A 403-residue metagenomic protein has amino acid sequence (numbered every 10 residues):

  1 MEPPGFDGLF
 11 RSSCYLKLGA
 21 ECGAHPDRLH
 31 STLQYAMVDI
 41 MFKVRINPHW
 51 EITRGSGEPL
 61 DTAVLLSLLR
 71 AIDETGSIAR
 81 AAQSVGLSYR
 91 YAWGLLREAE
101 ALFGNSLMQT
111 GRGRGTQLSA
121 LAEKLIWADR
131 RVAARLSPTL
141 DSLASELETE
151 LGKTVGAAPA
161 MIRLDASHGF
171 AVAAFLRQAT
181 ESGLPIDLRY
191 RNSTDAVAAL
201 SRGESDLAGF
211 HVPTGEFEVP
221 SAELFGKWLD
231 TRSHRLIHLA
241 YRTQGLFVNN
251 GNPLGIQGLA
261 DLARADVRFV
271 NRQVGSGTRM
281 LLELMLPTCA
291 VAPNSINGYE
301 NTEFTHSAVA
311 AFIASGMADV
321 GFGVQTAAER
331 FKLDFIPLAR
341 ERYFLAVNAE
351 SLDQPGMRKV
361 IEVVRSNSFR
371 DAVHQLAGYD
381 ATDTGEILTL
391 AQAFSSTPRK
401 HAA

Functional and structural regions predicted by a protein language model:
F6-L9, S13-E21, R28-E204, E223-H234 (+2 more regions): N-terminal hydrophobic or amphipathic helices and topogenic motifs
L65, S233-G245, L333-E362, D383-L388: Periplasmic-binding protein-like
A158-S167, A260-E283: Short loop->beta-strand "edge-of-pocket" segments that line small-molecule binding or catalytic clefts across diverse
A174-S182, A260, T278-Y299: Ligand-binding cleft/hinge of the Venus flytrap
P185-N192, R272, P293-T305: Short beta-strand-to-loop elements that line the ligand-binding cleft of bilobed periplasmic-binding protein-like
T194-A208, V212-P213, T302-M317: Short helices/loops that flank or line small-molecule/ion binding pockets
H211-F225, A310-A339: A ligand-binding cleft/hinge motif common to bilobed small-molecule-binding domains
L239, V248-F269: Flexible hinge/capping segments at coil-to-helix
